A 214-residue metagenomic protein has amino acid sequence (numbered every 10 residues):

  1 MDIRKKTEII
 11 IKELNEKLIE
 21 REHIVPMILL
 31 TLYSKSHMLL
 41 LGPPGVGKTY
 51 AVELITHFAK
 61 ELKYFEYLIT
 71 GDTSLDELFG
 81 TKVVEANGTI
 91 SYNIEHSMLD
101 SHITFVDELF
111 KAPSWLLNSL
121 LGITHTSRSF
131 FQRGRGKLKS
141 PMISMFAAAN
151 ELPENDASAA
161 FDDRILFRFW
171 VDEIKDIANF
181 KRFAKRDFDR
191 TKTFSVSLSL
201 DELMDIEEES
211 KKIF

Functional and structural regions predicted by a protein language model:
I3-P43: Pre-Walker A (pre-P-loop) alpha-helix and adjacent loop at the N terminus of AAA/AAA+ ATPase modules, a conserved
K17, L32, P44, Y67-T70 (+3 more regions): Replace "in large, NTP-powered and nucleic-acid-processing enzymes" with "in large, NTP-powered factors and other
E20, I28, L40, T49 (+5 more regions): Conserved RecA-like P-loop NTPase ATPase core
P26, Y33-K35, K60, M98-D100 (+1 more regions): Short loop/turn elements that form and flank the Walker-type P-loop nucleotide-binding site in RecA-like NTPase cores
M27-L30, V84-T104: Conserved alpha-helical scaffold flanking the Walker A/P-loop in AAA+ ATPase domains
L29-G71: Walker A/P-loop
E85-T89, I103-L200: Canonical AAA+ ATPase core
K192-F214: Conserved AAA+ ATPase small/helical "lid" subdomain
